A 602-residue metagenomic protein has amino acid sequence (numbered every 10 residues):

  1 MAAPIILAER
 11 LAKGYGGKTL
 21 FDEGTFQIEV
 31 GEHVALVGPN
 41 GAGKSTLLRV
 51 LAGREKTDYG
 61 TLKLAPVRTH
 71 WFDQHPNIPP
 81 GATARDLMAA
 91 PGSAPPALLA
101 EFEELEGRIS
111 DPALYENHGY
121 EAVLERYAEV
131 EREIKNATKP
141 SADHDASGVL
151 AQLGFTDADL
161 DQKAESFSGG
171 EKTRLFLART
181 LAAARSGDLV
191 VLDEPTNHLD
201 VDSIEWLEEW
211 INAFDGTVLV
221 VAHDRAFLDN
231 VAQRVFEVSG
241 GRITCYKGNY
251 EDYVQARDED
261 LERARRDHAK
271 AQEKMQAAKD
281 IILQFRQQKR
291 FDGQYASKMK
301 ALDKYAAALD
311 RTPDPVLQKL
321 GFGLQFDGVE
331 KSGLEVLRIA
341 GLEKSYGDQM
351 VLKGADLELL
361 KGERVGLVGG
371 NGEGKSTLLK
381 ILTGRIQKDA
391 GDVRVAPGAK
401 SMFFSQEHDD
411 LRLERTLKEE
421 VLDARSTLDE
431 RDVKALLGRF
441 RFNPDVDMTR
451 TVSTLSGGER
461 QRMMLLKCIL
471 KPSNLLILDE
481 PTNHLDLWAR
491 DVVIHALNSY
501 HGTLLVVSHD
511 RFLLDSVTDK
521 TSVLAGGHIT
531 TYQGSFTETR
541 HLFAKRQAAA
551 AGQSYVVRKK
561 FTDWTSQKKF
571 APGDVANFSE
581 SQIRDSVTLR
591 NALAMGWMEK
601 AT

Functional and structural regions predicted by a protein language model:
M1-R266, Q325-G552, T602: ABC ATP-binding cassette signature C-motif
F102, I109, E116, I134 (+7 more regions): Leucine-rich amphipathic alpha-helices with coiled-coil/heptad-repeat character
A122-R132, A277-Q284, K319: A short, surface-exposed helix-loop junction/capping segment
S147, M299, K434, L589-R590: Short glycine-/small-residue-rich flexible loop motifs, especially phosphate/cofactor-binding loops
R257-L309, P313: Intracellular alpha-helical coupling/juxtamembrane segments of multi-pass membrane proteins
T312-E330: Short, flexible cytosolic linker that couples an ABC transmembrane/permease module to its adjacent nucleotide-binding
A548-T602: Terminal and domain-boundary regions
